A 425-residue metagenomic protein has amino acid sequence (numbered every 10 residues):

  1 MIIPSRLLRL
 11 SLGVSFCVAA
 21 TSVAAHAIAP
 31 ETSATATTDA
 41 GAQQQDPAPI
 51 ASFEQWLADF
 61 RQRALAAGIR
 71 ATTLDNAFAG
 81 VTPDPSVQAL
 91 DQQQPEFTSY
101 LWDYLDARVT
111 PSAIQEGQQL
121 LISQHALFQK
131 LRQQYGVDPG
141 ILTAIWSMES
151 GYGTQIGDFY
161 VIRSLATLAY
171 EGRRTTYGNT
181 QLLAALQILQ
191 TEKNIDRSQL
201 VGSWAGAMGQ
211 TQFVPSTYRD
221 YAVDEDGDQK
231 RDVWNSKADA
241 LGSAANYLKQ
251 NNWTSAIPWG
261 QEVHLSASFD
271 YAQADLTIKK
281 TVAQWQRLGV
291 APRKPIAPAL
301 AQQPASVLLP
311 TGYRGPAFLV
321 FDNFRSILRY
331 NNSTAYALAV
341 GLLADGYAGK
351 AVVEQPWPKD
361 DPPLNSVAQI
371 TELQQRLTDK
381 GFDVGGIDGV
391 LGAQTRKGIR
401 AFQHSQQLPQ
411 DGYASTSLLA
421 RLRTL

Functional and structural regions predicted by a protein language model:
M1-A79, K380, H404, A420-L425: N-terminal secretory targeting signals
F16, F318-R325, K380-F382, R400-H404: Short helix/strand-capping connector loops at secondary-structure junctions
E54-W56, G349, A414-T416: Compositionally biased linear targeting/interaction segments
W56-F60, L127, S164, L373 (+1 more regions): A general alpha-helix detector
I69-Q302, G315-V320, F324-V367, G389 (+1 more regions): Catalytic glycan-binding domains that act on GlcNAc-containing polysaccharides
A77, I188, Y247, L343 (+4 more regions): Generic, well-ordered alpha-helical scaffold segments in large soluble proteins
N365-I370, T378-L422: Short acidic, glycine/serine/threonine-rich helix-capping segments at coil-helix boundaries
